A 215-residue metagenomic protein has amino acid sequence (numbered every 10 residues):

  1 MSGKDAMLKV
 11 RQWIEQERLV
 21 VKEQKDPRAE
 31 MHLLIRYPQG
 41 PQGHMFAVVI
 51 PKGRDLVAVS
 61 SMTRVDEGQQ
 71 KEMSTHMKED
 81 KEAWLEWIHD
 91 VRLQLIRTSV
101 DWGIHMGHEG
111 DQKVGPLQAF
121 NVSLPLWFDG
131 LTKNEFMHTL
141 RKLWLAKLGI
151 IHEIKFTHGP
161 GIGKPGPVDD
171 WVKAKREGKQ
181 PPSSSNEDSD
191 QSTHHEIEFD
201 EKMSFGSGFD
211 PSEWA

Functional and structural regions predicted by a protein language model:
M1-A58: Charge-rich, low-complexity N-terminal segments
P38-G40, G53, R64-D66, P125-D129: Generic structural motif
F46-H76: Short, conserved beta-strand/beta-arch hydrophobic-aromatic motifs that form part of recognition grooves or interface
D55-S60, V114-D129: Glycine-rich, often proline-containing surface loops adjacent to acidic residues and nearby aromatics that form
R64-A119: Short, internal acidic amphipathic alpha-helical interface segments that mediate docking to partner proteins
K78-R97, F128-G161: Ampiphathic alpha-helical segments that act as solvent-exposed interaction surfaces
K155-P211: Short, highly charged C-terminal tails/helix-capping segments
